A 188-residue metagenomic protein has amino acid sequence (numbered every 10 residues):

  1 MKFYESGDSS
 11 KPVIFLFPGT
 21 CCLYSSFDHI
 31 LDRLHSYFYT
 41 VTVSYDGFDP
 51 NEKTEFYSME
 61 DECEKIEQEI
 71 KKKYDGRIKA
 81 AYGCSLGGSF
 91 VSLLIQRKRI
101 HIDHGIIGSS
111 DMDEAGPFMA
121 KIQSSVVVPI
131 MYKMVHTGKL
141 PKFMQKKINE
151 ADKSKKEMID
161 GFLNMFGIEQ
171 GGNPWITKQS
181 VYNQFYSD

Functional and structural regions predicted by a protein language model:
E5-E52: Conserved HGGG/HGGXW glycine-rich cap/lid loop of the alpha/beta-hydrolase fold
V13, Y39, I78-A80, H104: Structural signature of beta-strand start/N-cap positions in the alpha/beta core of ABC transporter nucleotide-binding
H29, L93-R97: Active-site signature of alpha/beta-hydrolase-fold catalytic machinery across serine- and Asp/Cys-nucleophile hydrolases
L34, K98-R99: Active-site catalytic pocket residues across diverse enzymes, especially alpha/beta-hydrolases
V41-Y82: Active-site loop/oxyanion-hole signature of alpha/beta-hydrolase fold enzymes
G83-V91: Gly/Ala-rich beta-loop-alpha elbow adjacent to hydrolase catalytic centers
Q96, I102-V135: Flexible "cap/lid" loop of the alpha/beta hydrolase fold
G116-P117, T137-D188: Conserved alpha/beta-hydrolase catalytic His-Asp/Glu region
